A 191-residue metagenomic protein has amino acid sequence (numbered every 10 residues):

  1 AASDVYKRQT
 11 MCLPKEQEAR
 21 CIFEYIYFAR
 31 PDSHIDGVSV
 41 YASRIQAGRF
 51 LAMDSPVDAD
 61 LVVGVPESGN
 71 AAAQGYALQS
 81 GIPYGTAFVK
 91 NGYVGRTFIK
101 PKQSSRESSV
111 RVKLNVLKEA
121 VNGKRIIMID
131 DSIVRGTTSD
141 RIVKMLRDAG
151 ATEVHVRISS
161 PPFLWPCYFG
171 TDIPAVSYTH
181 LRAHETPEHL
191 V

Functional and structural regions predicted by a protein language model:
A1-Q9, T179-E188: Conserved small/polar residues in nucleotide/adenosyl-binding loops
K7-D58, G95, R106: Active-site-facing substrate-recognition patch
K7-Q9, I35, G69-A73, N91-T97 (+2 more regions): Flexible loop/turn segments at secondary-structure boundaries
S33, V40-F50, P56-L78, P83-F88: Phosphate-binding active sites in nucleotide-utilizing proteins
V62, G69-Y76, S80, Y84 (+1 more regions): Extended, hydrophobic alpha-helical segments in both membrane/secreted and soluble proteins
G81-I127, G136-T137, L164-P174: Short, glycine/charge-rich flexible loops or terminal/linker lids adjacent to PRPP-binding catalytic cores
K144-S177: A short, conserved beta-to-alpha structural element at the edge of catalytic cores that scaffolds binding
